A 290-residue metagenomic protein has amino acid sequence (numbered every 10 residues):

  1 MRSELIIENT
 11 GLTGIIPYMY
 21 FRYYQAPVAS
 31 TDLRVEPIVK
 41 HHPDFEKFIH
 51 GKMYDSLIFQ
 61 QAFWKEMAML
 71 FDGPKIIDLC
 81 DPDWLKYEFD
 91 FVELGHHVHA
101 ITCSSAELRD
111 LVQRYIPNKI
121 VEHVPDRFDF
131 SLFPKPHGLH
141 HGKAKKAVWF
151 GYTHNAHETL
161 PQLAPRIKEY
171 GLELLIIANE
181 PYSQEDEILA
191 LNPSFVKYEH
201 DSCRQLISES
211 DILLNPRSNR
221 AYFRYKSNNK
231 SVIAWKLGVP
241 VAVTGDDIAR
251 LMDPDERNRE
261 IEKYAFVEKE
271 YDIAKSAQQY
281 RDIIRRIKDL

Functional and structural regions predicted by a protein language model:
M1-F71: N-terminal pre-catalytic "stem/leader" segment of glycosyltransferase-like enzymes
G14-R34, D129-K135, L139-S208: Conserved catalytic-core segment of nucleotide-activated headgroup transferases in glycan assembly
A29, S131, P254-L290: A charged, aromatic-enriched C-terminal amphipathic alpha-helix characteristic of glycosyltransferases across folds
R34, F59-Q61, C103-S105, D126 (+2 more regions): Replace "coordinates the UDP/GDP/TDP-sugar" with "coordinates nucleotide-activated sugar donors
K40-Q113: Extended catalytic core of nucleotide-activated donor transferases of GT-like folds
Q61-K65, S105-D110, I177-D186, T244-D247: Short, polar loop motifs at secondary-structure junctions
H99-Q113, P117-K135: Donor nucleotide-sugar binding/catalytic pocket of nucleotide-sugar-dependent glycosyltransferases
H154-E158, H200-D201, Q205-L206, D211-K236 (+1 more regions): Nucleotide-sugar-dependent
